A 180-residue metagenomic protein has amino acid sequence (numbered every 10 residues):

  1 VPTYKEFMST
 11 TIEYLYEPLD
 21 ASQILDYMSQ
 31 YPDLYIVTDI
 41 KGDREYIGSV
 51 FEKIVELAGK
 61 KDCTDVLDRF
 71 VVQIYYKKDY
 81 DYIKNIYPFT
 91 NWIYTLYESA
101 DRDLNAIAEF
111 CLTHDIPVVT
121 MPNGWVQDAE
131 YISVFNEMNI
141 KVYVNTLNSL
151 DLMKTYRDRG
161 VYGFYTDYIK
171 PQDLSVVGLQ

Functional and structural regions predicted by a protein language model:
V1-T90, M121-P122, M138: Metal-dependent phosphodiesterase/phospholipase catalytic core, i.e., the His/Asp/Glu-rich active-site region
I93-Q180: C-terminal active-site rim and adjoining tail of enzyme catalytic domains
